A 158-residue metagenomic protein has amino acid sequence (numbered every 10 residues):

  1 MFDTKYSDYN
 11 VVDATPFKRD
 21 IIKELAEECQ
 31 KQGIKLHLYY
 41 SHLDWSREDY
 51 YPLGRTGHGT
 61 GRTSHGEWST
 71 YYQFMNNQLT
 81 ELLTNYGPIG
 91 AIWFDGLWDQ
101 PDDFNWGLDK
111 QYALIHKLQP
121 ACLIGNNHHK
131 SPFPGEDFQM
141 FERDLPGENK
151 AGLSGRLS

Functional and structural regions predicted by a protein language model:
M1-S158: Mature catalytic domains of secreted/periplasmic carbohydrate-active enzymes
